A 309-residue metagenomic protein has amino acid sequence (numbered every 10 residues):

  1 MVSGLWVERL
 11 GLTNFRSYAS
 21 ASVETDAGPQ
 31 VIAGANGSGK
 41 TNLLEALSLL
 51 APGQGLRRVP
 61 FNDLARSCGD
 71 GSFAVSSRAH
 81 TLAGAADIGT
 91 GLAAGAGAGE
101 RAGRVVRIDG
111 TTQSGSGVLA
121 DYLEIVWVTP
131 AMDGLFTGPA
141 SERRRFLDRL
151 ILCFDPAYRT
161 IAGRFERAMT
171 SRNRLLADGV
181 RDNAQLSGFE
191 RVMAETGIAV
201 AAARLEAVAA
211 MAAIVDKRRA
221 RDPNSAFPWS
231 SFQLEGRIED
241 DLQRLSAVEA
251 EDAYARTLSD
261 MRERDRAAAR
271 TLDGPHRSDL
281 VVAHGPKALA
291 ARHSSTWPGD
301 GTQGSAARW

Functional and structural regions predicted by a protein language model:
M1-A35, L49, A184-E195, A199-W309: Conserved NTPase motor "head" modules and their coupling/switch loops across ABC/AAA+ ATPases, GTPases, and GHKL ATPases
P29, L47, P130-M132: ABC ATPase nucleotide-binding domain signature
K40: Conserved lysine of the Walker
L49-P52, R174: Regular, well-ordered alpha-helical segments
A51-E142, D148-Y158, A209-K217, A250-Y254 (+1 more regions): Nucleotide-state sensing region of NTPase/ATPase domains
G134, S141-S187, R191: Long, charged N-terminal accessory/stalk domains
